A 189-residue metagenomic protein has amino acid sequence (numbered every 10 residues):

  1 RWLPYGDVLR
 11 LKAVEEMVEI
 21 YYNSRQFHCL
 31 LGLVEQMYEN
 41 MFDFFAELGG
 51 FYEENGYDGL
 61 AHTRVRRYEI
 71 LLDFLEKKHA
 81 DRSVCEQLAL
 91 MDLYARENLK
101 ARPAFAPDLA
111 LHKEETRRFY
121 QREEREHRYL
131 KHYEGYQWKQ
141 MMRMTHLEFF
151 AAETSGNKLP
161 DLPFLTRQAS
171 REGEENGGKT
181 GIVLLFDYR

Functional and structural regions predicted by a protein language model:
R1-E39: A structural motif corresponding to the C-terminal lobe/cap of the Radical SAM core domain
Y5, Y21-Y22, Y38, Y52 (+7 more regions): Sequence-level detector for tyrosine residue identity
D7, V34, M41, A89 (+2 more regions): Aromatic-enriched hydrophobic runs in primary sequence
Q26-H79: An accessory alpha-helical subdomain
N40, D81-S83, A106-D108, T145 (+1 more regions): Serine/threonine-rich low-complexity intrinsically disordered regions
A61-W138: Hydrophobic, aromatic-lined core segments that form the binding pocket/scaffold for planar heteroaromatic ligands
A110-R189: Charge-dense, extended regions
